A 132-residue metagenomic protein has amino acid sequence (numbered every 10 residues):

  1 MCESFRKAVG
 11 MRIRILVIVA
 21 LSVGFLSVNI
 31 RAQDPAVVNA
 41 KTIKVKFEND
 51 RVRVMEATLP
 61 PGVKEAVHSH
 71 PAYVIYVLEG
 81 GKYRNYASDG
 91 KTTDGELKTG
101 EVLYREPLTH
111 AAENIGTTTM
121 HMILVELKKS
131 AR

Functional and structural regions predicted by a protein language model:
C2-V17: Bacterial N-terminal signal peptides that target proteins for export
L16-S27: Bacterial N-terminal signal peptides
V28-A32: Sec/Tat signal peptide C-region and signal peptidase I cleavage site
N39-K64, P71-I75, V125: A short glycine-rich, His/Asp/Glu-containing loop-to-beta-strand
E48, D89-P107: Short acidic-glycine-tyrosine-enriched beta hairpin
G62-E65, L103-E113: Histidine-centered metal-chelating micro-motifs
H70-D89: Glycine- and acidic-residue-biased ligand/ion/polar-headgroup-sensing regions
G80, P107-S130: Ligand-binding loop in jelly-roll beta-barrel domains
